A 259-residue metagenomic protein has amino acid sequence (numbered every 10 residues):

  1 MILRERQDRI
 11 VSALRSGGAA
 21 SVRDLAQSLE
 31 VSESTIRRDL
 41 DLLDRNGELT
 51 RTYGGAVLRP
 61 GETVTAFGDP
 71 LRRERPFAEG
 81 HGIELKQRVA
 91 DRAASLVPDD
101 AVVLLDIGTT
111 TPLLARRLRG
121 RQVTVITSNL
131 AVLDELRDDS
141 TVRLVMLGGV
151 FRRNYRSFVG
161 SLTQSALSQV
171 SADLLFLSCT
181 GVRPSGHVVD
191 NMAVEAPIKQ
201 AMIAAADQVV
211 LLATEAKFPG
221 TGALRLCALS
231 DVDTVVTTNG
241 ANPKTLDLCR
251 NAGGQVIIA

Functional and structural regions predicted by a protein language model:
I2-R9, R15-S34, R38-L104, A115-G120 (+2 more regions): HTH-adjacent hinge/linker in prokaryotic transcriptional regulators
I2-S12, S16-R23, E30-E33, D44-R45 (+1 more regions): Conserved phosphate- and dinucleotide-binding cores of soluble alpha/beta proteins, encompassing both enzyme active
T109, I126-L130: Catalytic nucleophile loop
T109-P112, N242: Gly/Ser/Thr-rich loops at beta-strand to alpha-helix junctions that form or flank small-molecule/cofactor-binding
R119-T124, A193-V194: A glycine- and small-aliphatic-rich helix-loop capping segment at beta-alpha/alpha-beta transitions that lines
V123-I126, L144: Short beta-strand element of Class I
